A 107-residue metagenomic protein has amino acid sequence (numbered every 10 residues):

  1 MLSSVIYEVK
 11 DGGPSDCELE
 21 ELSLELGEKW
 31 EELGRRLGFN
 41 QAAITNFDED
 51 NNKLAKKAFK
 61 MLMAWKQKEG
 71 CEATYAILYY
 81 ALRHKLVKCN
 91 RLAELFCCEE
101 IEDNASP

Functional and structural regions predicted by a protein language model:
M1-V9: Short, composition-biased local secondary-structure segments
K10-E18, E31-P107: Alpha-helical death-domain superfamily interaction modules
E21-L26: Short, surface-exposed ligand-recognition loops at beta-strand->loop->(often short) alpha-helix junctions that present
